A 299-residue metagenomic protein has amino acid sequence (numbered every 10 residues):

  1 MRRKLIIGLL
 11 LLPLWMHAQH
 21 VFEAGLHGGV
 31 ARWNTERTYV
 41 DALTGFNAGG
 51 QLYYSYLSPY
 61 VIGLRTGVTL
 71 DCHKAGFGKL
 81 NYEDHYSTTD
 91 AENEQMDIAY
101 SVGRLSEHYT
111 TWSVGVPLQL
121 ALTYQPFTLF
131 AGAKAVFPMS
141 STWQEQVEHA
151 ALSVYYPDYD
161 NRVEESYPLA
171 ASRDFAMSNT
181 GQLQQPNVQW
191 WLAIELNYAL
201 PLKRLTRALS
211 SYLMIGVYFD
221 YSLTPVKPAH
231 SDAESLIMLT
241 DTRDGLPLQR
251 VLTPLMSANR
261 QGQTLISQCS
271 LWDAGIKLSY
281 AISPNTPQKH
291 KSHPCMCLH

Functional and structural regions predicted by a protein language model:
M1-V21, T264, S279-H299: Cleavable N-terminal export/targeting peptides
Q19, L57-L64, P201-I215, N285-H299: Short loop/turn motifs that connect adjacent beta-strands in outer-membrane beta-barrel proteins
Q19-L57, S279-N285, H299: Short glycine/proline- and aromatic-enriched beta-strand/turn motifs that initiate or cap beta-hairpins
H20-L26, I62-V68, V114-V116, F127-F137 (+3 more regions): Transmembrane beta-strands of outer-membrane beta-barrel proteins
L26-N34, L70-K74, W112, Y124 (+4 more regions): Transmembrane beta-strands of outer-membrane beta-barrel pores
R32-G45, H73-T111, P138-Q189, P225-D273: Extracellular/periplasm-exposed beta-strand and loop segments of Gram-negative cell-envelope proteins, dominated by
Q51-S55, P117-T123, N197-P201, K277-A281: Transmembrane beta-barrel domains of outer membrane proteins
Q182-Q184, W190-L223: Active-site/pore-lining binding-face segments in mid-to-C-terminal subdomains
